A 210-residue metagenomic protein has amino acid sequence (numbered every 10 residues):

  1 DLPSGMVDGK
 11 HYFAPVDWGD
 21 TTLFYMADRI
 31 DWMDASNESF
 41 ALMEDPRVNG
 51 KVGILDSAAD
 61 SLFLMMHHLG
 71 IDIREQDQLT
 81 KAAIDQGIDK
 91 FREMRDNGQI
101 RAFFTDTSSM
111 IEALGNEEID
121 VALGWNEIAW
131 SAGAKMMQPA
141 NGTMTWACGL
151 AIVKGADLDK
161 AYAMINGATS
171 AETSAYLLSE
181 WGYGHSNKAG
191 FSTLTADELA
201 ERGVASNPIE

Functional and structural regions predicted by a protein language model:
D1-A113: Extracytoplasmic ligand-binding site segments that recognize negatively charged/polar headgroups
D56, N126-E127, W181: Short secondary-structure boundary segments
I84-M94, W130-K154, E198-E201: Periplasmic-binding protein-like
S109-M110, E127-A129, T173: Alpha-helix capping/helix-boundary segments
E112-G115, I152: Hydrophobic residues within well-ordered alpha-helices
G115-N116, V121-K135: A ligand-binding cleft/hinge motif common to bilobed small-molecule-binding domains
C148, V153-I209: Mature extracytoplasmic/periplasmic domains
